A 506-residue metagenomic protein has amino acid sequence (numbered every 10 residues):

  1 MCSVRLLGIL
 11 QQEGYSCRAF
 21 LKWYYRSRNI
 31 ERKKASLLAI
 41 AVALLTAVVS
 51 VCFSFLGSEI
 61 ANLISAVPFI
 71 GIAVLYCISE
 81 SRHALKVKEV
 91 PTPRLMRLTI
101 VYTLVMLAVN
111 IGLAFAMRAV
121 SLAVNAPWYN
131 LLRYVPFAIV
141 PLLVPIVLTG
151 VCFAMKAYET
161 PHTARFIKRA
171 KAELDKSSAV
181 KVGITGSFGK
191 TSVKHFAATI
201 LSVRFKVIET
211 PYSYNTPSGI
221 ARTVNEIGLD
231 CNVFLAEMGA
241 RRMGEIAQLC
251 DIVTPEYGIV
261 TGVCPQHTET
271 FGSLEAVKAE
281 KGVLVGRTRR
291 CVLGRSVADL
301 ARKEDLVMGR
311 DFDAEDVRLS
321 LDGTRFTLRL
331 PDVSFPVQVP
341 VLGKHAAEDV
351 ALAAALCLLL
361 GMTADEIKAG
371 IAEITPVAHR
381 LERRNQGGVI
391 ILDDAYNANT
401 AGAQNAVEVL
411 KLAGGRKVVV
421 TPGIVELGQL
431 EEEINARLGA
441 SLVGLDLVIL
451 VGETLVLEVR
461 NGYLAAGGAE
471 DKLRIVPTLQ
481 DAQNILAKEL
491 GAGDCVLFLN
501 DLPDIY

Functional and structural regions predicted by a protein language model:
M1-L131, A138-L148, C152-K156, L358-A364 (+1 more regions): ATP-dependent carboxylate-amine ligase
V51-S54, S58, L63-I70, T92 (+7 more regions): Extended acidic/charged loop-beta regions that coordinate divalent cations and stabilize anionic phosphate/carboxylate
A154-K176, I220: Membrane-proximal helical linkers
R169-S213: Walker A (P-loop) phosphate-binding motif
G183, I208-T210, V233-E237, V292 (+2 more regions): Short catalytic-loop micro-motif centered on adjacent basic/acidic residues
I184, E237, L249, T261 (+8 more regions): Residue-level signal for inorganic ion chemistry
V203-L229: Conserved substrate/cofactor phosphate-moiety recognition/catalytic segment in nucleotide-dependent phosphotransferases
V260-I390, G415, A436-L447, T454-R474: Acidic, Mg2+-coordinating active-site environments of NTP-dependent enzymes
